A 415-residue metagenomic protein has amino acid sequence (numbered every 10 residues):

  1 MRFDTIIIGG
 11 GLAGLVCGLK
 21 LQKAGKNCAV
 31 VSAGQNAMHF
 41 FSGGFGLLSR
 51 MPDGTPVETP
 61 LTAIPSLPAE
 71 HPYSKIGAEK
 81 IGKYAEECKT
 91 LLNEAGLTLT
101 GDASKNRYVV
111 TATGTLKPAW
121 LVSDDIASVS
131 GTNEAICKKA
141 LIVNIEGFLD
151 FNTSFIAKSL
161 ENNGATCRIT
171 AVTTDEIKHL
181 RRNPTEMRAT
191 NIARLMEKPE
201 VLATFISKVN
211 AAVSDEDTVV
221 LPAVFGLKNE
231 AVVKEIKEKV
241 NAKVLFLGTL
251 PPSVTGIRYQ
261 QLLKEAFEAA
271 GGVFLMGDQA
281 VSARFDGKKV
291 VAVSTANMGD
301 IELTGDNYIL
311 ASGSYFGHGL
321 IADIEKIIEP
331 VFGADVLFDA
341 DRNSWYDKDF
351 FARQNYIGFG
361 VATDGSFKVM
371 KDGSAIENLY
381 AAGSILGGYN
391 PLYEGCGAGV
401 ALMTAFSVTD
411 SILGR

Functional and structural regions predicted by a protein language model:
F3-V30, F406-T409: N-terminal Rossmann-like FAD-binding beta1-loop-alpha1 element of flavoenzymes
T5-I8, A29-V31, A280, E302-S314 (+1 more regions): Short hydrophobic core segments
A33-A69, E176-I192, G399: Conserved N-terminal glycine-rich FAD pyrophosphate-binding loop of Rossmann-like flavoproteins
G34, T255, N297-D300, G305-H318 (+1 more regions): Glycine-/small-residue-rich beta->alpha transition segments that form the dinucleotide
S42, H318-I324, E377, L386-R415: A conserved FAD-binding loop/helix module that cradles the flavin
F151-N163, L195-V219, F225-A283, G299: Helical element adjacent to the flavin cofactor pocket in flavoenzyme catalytic cores
K264, S282-E302, Y308: Conserved beta-strand-loop-beta-strand element in the redox core of flavoprotein oxidoreductases
N307, K368-Y393: Short FAD-binding loop at a beta-strand-to-alpha-helix junction that anchors the flavin cofactor in diverse
